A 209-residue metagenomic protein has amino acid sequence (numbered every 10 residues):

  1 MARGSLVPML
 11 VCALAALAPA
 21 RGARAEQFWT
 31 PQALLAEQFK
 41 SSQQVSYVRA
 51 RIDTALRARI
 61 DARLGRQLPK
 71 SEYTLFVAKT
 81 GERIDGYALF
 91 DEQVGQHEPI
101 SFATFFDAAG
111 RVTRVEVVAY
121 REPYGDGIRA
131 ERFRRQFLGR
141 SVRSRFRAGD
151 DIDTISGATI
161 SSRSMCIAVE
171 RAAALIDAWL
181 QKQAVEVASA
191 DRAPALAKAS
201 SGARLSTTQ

Functional and structural regions predicted by a protein language model:
M1-M9: Bacterial N-terminal signal peptides that target proteins for export
P8-A18: Bacterial N-terminal signal peptides
G22-I155, T159-R163, I167-Q209: Flexible, solvent-exposed loop/hinge segments and secondary-structure transition points
